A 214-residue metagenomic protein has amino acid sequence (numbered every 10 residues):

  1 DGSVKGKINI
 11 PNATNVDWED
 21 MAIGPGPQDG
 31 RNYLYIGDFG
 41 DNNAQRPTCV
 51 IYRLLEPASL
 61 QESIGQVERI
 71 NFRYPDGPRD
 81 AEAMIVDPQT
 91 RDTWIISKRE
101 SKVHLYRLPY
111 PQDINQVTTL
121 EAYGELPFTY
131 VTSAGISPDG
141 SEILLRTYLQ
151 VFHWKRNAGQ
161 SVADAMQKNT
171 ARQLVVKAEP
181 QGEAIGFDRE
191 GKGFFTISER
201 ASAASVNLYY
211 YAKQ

Functional and structural regions predicted by a protein language model:
D1-Q214: Sequence/structural signature of beta-propeller domains
